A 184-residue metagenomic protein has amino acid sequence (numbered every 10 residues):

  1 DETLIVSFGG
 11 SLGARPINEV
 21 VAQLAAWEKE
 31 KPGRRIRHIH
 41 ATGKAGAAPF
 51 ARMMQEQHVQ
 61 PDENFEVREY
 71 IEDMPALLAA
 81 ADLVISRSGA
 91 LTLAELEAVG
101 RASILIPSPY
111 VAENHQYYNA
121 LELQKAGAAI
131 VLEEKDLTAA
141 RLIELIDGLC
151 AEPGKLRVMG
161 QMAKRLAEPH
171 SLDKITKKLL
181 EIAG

Functional and structural regions predicted by a protein language model:
D1-S86, Y117-L121, K125, L132-R141: Donor-nucleotide binding loops and adjacent catalytic segments primarily of GT-B fold Leloir glycosyltransferases
G10-S11, R165, K178-L179: Conserved donor-binding loops in enzymes that form glycosidic bonds
L24, M53, L145, M159-M162 (+1 more regions): A ubiquitous structural signal for well-ordered alpha-helices
A25, K29, I146, C150-G154 (+1 more regions): Short, hydrophobic alpha-helical segments
M74-H115: A donor-sugar binding/catalytic signature common to diverse glycosyltransferases and related nucleotide-sugar
L77, T138-L142, M159, S171 (+1 more regions): Hydrophobic alpha-helical packing elements
K155-P169: A short, well-ordered alpha-helix in the C-terminal region of glycosyltransferases
E168-G184: C-terminal alpha-helical cap of glycosyltransferases
